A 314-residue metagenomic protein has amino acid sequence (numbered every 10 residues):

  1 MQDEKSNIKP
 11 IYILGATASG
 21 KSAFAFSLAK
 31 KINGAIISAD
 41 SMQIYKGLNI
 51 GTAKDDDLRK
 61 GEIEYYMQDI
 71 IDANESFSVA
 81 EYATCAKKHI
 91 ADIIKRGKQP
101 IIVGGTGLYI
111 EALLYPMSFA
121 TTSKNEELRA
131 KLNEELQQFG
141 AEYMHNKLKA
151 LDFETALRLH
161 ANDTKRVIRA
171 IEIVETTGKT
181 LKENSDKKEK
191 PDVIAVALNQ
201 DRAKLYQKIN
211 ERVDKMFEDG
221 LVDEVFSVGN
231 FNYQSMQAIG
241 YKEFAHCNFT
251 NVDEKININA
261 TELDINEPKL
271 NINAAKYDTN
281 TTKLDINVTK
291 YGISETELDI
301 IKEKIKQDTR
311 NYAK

Functional and structural regions predicted by a protein language model:
M1-N259, K269, N280-K314: Phosphate/pyrophosphate-binding catalytic cores of soluble transferases and nucleic-acid-acting enzymes
